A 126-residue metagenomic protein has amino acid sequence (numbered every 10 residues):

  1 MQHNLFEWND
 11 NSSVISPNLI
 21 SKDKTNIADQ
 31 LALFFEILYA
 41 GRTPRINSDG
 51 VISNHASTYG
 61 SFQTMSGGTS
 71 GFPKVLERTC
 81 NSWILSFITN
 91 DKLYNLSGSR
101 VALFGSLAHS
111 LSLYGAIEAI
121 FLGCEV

Functional and structural regions predicted by a protein language model:
M1, I27-A28, N54-H55, V75-L76: Intrinsically disordered, low-complexity regions enriched in Ser/Pro/Gly/Gln/His and often acidic
Q2-N9, Q30-I37, N90-D91, S110-L122: Hydrophobic alpha-helical segments in the ANL/AMP-binding
L5-I52: N-terminal accessory interaction module
N47-T64, G98-R100: Conserved pre-ATP/AMP-binding loop-to-beta segment of ANL
H55, F72, G105: Generic anion/oxyanion-binding catalytic loop in active/binding sites
G60-I88: Conserved AMP-binding A3 loop
R78-L85, R100-V126: AMP-binding/adenylate-forming
L93-S97: Phosphate-binding glycine-rich loop
